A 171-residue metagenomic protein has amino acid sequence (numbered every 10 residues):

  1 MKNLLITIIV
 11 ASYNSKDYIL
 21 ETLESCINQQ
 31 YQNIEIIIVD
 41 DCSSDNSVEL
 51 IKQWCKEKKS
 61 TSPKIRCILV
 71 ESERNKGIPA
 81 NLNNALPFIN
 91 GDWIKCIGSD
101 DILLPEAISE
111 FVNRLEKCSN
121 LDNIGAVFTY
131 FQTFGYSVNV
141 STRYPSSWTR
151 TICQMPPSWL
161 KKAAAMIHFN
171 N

Functional and structural regions predicted by a protein language model:
M1-N171: Nucleotide-sugar donor-binding/catalytic module of glycosyltransferases that assemble extracellular/cell-envelope
